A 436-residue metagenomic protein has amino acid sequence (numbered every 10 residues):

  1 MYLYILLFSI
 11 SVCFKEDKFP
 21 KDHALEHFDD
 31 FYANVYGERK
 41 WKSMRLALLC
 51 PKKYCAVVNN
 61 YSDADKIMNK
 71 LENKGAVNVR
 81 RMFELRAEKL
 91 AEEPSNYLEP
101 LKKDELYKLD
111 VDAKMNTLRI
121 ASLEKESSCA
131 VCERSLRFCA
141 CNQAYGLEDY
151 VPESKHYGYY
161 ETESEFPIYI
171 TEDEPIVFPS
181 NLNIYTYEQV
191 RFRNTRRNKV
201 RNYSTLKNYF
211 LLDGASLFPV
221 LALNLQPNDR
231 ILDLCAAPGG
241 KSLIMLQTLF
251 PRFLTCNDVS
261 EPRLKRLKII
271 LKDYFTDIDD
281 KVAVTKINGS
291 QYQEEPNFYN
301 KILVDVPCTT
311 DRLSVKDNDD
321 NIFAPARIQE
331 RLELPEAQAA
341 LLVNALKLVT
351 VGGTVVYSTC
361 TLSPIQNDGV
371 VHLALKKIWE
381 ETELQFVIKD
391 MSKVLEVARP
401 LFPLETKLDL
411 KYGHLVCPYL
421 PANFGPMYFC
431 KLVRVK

Functional and structural regions predicted by a protein language model:
M1-Y2: N-terminal chloroplast transit peptides
F8-R230, L234-T248, V259-Y274, Q291-E295 (+1 more regions): Glycine-rich nucleotide cofactor-binding entry segment
Y54-Y61, G214, N257, I287 (+3 more regions): Structured beta-strand/turn binding interfaces of compact recognition modules in eukaryotic regulators
L249, I287, N297-N344, V349-G352 (+3 more regions): Mobile active-site "lid"/loop adjacent to the S-adenosyl-L-methionine
P251-T255: Short beta-strand element of Class I
D258-V259, A337: Short beta->alpha hinge that forms the Motif I/post-I loop of the SAM-binding pocket
D279-N288: Conserved SAM-binding strand-loop segment of SAM-dependent methyltransferases
V356, C360-K436: C-terminal catalytic and target-recognition region of SAM-dependent MTase-like enzymes, primarily methyltransferases
